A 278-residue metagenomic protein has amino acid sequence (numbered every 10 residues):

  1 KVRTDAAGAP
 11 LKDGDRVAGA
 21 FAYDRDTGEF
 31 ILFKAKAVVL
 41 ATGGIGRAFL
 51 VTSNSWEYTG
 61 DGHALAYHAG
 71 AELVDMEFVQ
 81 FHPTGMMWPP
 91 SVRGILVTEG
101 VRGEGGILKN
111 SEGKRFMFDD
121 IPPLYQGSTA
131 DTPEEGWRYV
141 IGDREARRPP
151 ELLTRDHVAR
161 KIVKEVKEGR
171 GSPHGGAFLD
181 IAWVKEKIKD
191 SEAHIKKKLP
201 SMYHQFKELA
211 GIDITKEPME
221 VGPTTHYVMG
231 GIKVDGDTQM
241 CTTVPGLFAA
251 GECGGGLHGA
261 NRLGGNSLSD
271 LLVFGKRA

Functional and structural regions predicted by a protein language model:
K1-E29, A41, G85-P89, G94 (+3 more regions): Conserved redox-cofactor binding core of oxidoreductases
K1-R16, Y23, H194-G256: A glycine-rich dinucleotide-binding beta-alpha-beta segment and adjacent secondary-structure elements that constitute
D26, A35-A37, A41-G46, A210 (+1 more regions): Glycine-/small-residue-rich beta->alpha transition segments that form the dinucleotide
D26-A37, T242-G246: Core beta-strand elements of the Rossmann-like FAD/NAD(P) dinucleotide-binding domain in flavoenzyme oxidoreductases
A37-I95, G127, N266-R277: Glycine-rich loop(s) and the adjacent beta-strand/alpha-helix scaffold that form part
E72-E208: An anion/pyrophosphate-binding glycine-rich loop and adjacent beta-alpha core in soluble alpha-beta enzymes
T242-A278: Catalytic phosphate/nucleotide-handling subdomain of diverse soluble enzymes
